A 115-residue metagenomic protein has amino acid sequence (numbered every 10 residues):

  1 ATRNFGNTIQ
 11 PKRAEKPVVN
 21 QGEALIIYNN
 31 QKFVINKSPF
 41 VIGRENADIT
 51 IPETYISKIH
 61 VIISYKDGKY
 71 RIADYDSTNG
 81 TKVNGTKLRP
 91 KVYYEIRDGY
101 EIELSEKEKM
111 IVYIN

Functional and structural regions predicted by a protein language model:
A1-T54, S64, R97, E101-N115: Intrinsically disordered, low-complexity acidic Ser/Thr-rich regulatory segments
I59-E101: Forkhead-associated
